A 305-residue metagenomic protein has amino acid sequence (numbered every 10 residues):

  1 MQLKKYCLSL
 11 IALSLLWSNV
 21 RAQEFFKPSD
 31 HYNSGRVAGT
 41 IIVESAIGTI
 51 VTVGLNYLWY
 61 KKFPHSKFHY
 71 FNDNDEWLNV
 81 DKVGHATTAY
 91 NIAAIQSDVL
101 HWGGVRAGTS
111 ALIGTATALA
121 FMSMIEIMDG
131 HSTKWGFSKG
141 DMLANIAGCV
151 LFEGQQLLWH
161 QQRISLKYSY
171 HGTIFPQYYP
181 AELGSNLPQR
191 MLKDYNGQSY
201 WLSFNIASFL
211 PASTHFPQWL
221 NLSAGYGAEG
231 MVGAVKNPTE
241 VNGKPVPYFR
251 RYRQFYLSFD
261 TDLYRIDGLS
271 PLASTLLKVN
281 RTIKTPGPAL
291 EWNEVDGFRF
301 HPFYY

Functional and structural regions predicted by a protein language model:
C7-K82, A86-A93, S97-V105, Q162 (+3 more regions): N-terminal targeting leaders of membrane proteins
G48-V51, S110-G130: Small-polar-interrupted transmembrane alpha-helices in polytopic inner-membrane proteins
H85-I92, D129-Q156, Y256: Alpha-helical transmembrane segments that form the membrane-embedded catalytic/substrate-binding core of multi-pass
D98-G104, E153-L158, F204-S213, L263-L269: Outer-membrane beta-barrel proteins
T117, F121, I164-L166, Q218-A224 (+1 more regions): Transmembrane beta-strands of outer-membrane beta-barrel proteins
V150-G154, Y200-I206, L257-L263, F298-P302: Residues on the lipid-exposed face of transmembrane beta-strands in outer-membrane beta-barrel proteins
Y170-I174, Y226-V232, L263-R265: Transmembrane beta-strands of outer-membrane beta-barrel pores
D194-Y200, Q218, F249-L257: Residues that define the transmembrane beta-barrel architecture of outer-membrane proteins
